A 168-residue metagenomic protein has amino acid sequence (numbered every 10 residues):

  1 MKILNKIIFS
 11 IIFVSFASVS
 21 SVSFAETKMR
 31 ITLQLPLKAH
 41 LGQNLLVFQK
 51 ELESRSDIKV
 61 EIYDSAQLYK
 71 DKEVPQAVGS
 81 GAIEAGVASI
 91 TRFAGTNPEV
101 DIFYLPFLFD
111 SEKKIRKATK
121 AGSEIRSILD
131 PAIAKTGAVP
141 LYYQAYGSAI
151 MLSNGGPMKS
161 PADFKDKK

Functional and structural regions predicted by a protein language model:
M1-K6: Positively charged n-region of N-terminal signal peptides that target proteins for export
I8-V19: Bacterial N-terminal signal peptides
V19-A25: Sec/Tat signal peptide C-region and signal peptidase I cleavage site
R30-V47, S65-K70: Extracytoplasmic "Venus flytrap"
F48-V60: Short alpha-helix C-terminal cap/hinge motif
Q49-K50, E84, S89-K168: Contiguous mixed-secondary-structure segments that line small-molecule binding/active-site clefts of soluble domains
S56-K59, V74-A88, K168: Alpha-to-beta junction loops
I62-Q76, P157-K159: Short helix-initiation/N-cap motifs at beta->coil->alpha
